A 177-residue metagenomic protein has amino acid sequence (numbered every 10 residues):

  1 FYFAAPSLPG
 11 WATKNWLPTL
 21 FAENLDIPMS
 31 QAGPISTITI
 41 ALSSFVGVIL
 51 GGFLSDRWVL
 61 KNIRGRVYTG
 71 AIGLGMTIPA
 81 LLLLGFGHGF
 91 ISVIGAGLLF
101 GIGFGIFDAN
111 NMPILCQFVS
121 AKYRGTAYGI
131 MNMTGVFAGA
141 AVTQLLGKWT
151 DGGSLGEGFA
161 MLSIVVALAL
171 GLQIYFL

Functional and structural regions predicted by a protein language model:
F1-I49, D108, M112, T143: Extracytoplasmic gate region of multi-pass secondary transporters
F21-A22, L54-S55, V59, L146-S154: Interfacial helix-cap and linker-helix signal at transmembrane-aqueous boundaries of multi-pass secondary transporters
P28, G65-Y68, G147-V165: A membrane-interface helix-boundary motif in multi-pass transporters
D56-G73: Cytoplasmic membrane-interface "Motif A"-like loop-to-helix N-cap segments of 12-TM Major Facilitator Superfamily
L74-H88: C-terminal ends and interior cores of transmembrane alpha-helices in multi-pass membrane transporters/permeases
L84-F86, M161-L177: Multi-pass alpha-helical transporter architecture, strongest for 12-TM Major Facilitator/SLC carriers used
F90-I106: Hydrophobic core of transmembrane alpha-helices in multi-pass small-molecule transporters, especially MFS/SLC-type
F118-G153: A late C-terminal transmembrane helix in Major Facilitator Superfamily
